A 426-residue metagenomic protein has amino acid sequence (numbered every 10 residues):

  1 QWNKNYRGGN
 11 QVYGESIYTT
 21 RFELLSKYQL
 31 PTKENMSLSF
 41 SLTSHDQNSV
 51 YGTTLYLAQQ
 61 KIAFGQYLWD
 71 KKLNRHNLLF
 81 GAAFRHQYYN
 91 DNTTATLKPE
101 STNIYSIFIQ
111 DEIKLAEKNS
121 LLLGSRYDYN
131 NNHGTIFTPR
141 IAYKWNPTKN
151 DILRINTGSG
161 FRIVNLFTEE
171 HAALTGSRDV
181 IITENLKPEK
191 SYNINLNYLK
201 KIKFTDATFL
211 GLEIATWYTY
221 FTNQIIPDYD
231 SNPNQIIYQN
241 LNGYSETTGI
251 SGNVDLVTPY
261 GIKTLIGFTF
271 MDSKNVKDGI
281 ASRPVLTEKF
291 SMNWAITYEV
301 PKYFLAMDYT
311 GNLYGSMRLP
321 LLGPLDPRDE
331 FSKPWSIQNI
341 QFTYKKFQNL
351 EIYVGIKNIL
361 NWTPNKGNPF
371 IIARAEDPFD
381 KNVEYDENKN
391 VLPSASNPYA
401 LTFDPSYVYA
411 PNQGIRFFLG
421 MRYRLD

Functional and structural regions predicted by a protein language model:
Q1-S37, L42-K61: Flexible loop and strand-edge segments within Gram-negative outer membrane beta-barrel domains
G14-T20, N48, T54-K61, K72 (+9 more regions): Replace "Gram-negative outer membrane beta-barrel proteins" with "bacterial and organellar outer membrane beta-barrel
P31-N35, K72-N77, K114-K118, T148-N150 (+5 more regions): Short loop/turn motifs that connect adjacent beta-strands in outer-membrane beta-barrel proteins
E34-V50, N77-R85, N92, K98-N132 (+2 more regions): Surface-exposed extracellular loop regions of Gram-negative outer-membrane beta-barrel proteins
S37-S49, N146, R154, K187-N240 (+1 more regions): Membrane-embedded beta-barrel scaffold of Gram-negative outer-membrane proteins
L42-N48, L73-R75, F84-N90, S125-N131 (+10 more regions): Transmembrane beta-strands of outer-membrane beta-barrel pores
K114-K118, A215-Y220, N240-L321: Gram-negative outer-membrane beta-barrel transporters
L313-P320, Y344-D426: C-terminal beta-signal and adjacent terminal beta-strands/loops of Gram-negative outer-membrane beta-barrel proteins
